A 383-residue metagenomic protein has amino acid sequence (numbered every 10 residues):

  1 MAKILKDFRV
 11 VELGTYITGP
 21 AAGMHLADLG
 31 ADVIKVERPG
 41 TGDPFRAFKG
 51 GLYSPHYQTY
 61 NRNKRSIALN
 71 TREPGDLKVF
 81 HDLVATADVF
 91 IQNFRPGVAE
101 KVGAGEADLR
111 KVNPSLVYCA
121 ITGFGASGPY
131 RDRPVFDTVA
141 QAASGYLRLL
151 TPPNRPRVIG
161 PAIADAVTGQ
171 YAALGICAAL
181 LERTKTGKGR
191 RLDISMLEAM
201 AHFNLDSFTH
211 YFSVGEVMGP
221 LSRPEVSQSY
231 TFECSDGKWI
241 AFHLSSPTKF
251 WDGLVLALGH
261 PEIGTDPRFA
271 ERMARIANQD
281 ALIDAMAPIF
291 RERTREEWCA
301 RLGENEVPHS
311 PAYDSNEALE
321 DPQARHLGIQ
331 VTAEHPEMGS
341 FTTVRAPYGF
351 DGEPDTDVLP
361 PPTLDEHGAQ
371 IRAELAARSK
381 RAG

Functional and structural regions predicted by a protein language model:
M1-F8, E233, E317-G383: Terminal low-complexity tails and localization/encapsulation signals of metabolic enzymes
M1-G175, A179-K185, T363, H367-G383: N-terminal helix-loop segment corresponding to the beta1-alpha1 unit of nucleotide/adenylate-binding folds
G40, F124-G125, M196-A201, D236-K238 (+2 more regions): Glycine-rich beta-alpha junction loops
A126, P153-I163, T184-E198, G219-P224 (+1 more regions): Conserved Rossmann-fold dehydrogenase catalytic segment
A162-C177, M196-N204, S246, F250: Mid-domain beta-loop-alpha active-site segment that forms a flexible, acidic cofactor/metal-binding surface
G169-G189, H202, D206-F212, V255-H260: Oxidoreductase and adenylate-handling cofactor-binding alpha/beta cores
Q228-N305, H309: Aromatic-enriched alpha-helical interface/lid elements that frame and gate functional surfaces
G303-A324: Conserved PLP cofactor-binding pocket of PLP-dependent enzymes
